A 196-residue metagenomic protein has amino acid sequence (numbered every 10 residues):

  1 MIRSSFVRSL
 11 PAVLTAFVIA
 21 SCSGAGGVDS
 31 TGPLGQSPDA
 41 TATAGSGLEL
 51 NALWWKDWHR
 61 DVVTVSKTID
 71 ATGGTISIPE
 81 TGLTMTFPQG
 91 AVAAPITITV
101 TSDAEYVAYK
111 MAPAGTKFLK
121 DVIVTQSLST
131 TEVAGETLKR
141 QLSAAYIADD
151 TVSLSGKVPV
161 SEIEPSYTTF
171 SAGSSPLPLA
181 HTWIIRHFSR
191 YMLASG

Functional and structural regions predicted by a protein language model:
I2-P11: Bacterial N-terminal signal peptides that target proteins for export
V18-S21: C-terminal motif of bacterial Sec signal peptides marking the signal peptidase cleavage site
S23-T84, G90-I98, A114-L119, E132-G196: Proteolytic cleavage junctions
T86, T125-S129: Short edge beta-strand/loop segments characteristic of extracellular beta-sandwich folds
A91, A104, L128-T130: A mature extracytoplasmic/lumenal domain signature
A104-A112: Short beta-strand elements of extracellular/lumenal beta-sandwich folds
